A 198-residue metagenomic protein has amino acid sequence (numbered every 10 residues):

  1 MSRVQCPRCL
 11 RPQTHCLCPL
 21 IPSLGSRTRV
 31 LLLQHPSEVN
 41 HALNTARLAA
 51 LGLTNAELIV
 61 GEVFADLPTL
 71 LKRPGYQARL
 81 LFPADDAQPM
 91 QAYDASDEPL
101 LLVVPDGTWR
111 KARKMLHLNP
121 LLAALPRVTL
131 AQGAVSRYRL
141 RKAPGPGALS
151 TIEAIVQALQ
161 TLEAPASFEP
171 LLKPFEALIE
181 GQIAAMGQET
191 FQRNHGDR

Functional and structural regions predicted by a protein language model:
S2, P12, S26: Short metal-coordination and nucleic-acid-contact micro-motifs, chiefly zinc-binding Cys/His arrays
C6-C9: Short cysteine-rich clusters marking metal-coordination/redox-active sites
Q13-C16, L20: Cys/His-rich microdomains that often coordinate metals
L20-A46: Short microdomains enriched in Cys/His and/or Lys/Arg
L43, P68-T69, S136-R141: Short, charged, surface-exposed secondary-structure boundary motifs
L51-R113, H117, L121: S-adenosyl-L-methionine/SAH cofactor-binding core of RNA-modifying enzymes
L101, R110, L118-R198: C-terminal folded domains that constitute the principal catalytic or ligand-binding module of multi-domain proteins
